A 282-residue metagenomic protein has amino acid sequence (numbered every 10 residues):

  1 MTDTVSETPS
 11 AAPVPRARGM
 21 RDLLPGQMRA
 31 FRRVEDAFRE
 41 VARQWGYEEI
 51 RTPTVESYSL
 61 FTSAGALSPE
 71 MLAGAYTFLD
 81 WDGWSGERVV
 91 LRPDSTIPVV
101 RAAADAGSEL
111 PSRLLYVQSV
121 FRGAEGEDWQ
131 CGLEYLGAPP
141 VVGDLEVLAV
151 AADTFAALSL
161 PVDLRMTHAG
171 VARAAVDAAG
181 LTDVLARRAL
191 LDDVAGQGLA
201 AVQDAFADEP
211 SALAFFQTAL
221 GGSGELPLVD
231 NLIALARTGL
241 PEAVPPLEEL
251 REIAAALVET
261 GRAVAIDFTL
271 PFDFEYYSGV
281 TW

Functional and structural regions predicted by a protein language model:
M1-M28: Auxiliary tRNA-acceptor-end handling modules of aminoacyl-tRNA synthetases
T2, Q27, R32-W45, E56-S57 (+4 more regions): Positively charged, Gly/Ser-enriched RNA/tRNA-binding surfaces
E49, R88-L91: A positional/architectural concept
I50-P53, T167, D267-T269: Generic beta-strand/beta-sheet core signal
T54-V89: Polyanion/phosphate-binding surface patch
T62-A64, G126-D128, A175-A179, Y277-S278: Short acidic, glycine/serine/threonine-rich loops at helix termini
M71-D82, G180-A212: Acidic, His- and aromatic-enriched active-site or binding-groove loops in soluble protein domains that engage sugars
D163-G180: Glycine-rich, mobile lid/loop segments that gate access to catalytic sites or pores
